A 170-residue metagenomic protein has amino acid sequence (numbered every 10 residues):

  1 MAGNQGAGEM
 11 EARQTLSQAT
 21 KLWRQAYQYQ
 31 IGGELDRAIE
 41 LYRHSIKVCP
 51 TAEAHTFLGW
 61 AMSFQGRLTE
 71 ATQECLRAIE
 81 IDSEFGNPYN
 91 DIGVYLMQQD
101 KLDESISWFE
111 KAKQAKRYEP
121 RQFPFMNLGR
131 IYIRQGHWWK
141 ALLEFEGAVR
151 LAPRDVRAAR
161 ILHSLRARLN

Functional and structural regions predicted by a protein language model:
A2-K21, H44-K47, K116-E119: TPR-adjacent "capping" and linker segments in tetratricopeptide-repeat scaffold/adaptor proteins
T15-E53, F57, F64: Alpha-helical segment of the N-proximal tetratricopeptide repeat
I31-L41, Q65-R77, Q99-Q114, F123 (+2 more regions): Structural signature of tandem alpha-helical TPR/SEL1-like repeats, specifically the intra-repeat loop/turn
S45-I46, I79, K113-A115, V149 (+1 more regions): A conserved position within tetratricopeptide repeats
C49-P50, S83, R117-E119, P153: Short coil turns that delineate tetratricopeptide repeat
A54-H55, P88, Q122-P124, A158: TPR alpha-solenoid repeat register
